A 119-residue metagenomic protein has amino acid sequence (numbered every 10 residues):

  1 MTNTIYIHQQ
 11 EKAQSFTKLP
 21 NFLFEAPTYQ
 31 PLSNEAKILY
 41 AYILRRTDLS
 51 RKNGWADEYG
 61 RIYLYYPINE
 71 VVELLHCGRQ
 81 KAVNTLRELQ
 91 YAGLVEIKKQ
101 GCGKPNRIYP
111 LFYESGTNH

Functional and structural regions predicted by a protein language model:
M1-N69: Short recognition helix of helix-turn-helix/winged-helix DNA-binding domains
T47-P110: Winged helix-turn-helix DNA-binding recognition segment
E114-H119: Short, amphipathic alpha-helical interaction segments positioned at domain boundaries
